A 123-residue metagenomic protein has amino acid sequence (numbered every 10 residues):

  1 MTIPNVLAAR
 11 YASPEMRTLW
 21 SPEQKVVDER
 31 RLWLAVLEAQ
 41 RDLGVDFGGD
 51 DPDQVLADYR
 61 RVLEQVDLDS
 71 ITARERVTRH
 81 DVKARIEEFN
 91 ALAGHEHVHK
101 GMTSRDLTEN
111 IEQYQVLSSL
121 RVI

Functional and structural regions predicted by a protein language model:
M1-I123: A helix-coil-helix interface module used to build multimeric assemblies and to scaffold catalytic/cofactor sites
